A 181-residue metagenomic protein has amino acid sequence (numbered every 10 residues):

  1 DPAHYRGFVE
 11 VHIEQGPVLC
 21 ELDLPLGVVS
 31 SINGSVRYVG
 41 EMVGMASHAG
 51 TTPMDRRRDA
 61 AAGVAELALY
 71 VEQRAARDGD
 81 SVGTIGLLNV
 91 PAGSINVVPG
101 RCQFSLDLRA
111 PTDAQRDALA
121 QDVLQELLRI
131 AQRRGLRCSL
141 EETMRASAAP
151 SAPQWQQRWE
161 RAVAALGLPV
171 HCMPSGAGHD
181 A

Functional and structural regions predicted by a protein language model:
D1-A114: Midchain, well-structured core segments that form catalytic/ion-binding scaffolds
G63, D122, R158: Charged catalytic carboxylate motif
V71, L127, W159: Aromatic/hydrophobic pocket-lining residues that form π-stacking "cages" and hydrophobic walls in ligand
A75, L127-A131, V163: Conserved hydrophobic residues forming the short capping helix/wall of the S-adenosyl-L-methionine
D80-G86, G135-E142: Short beta-strand elements
V97, Q115-L119, H171-C172: Extended hydrophobic-aromatic, low-complexity segments
L119-L128: Short amphipathic alpha-helices in soluble, non-transmembrane regions that often serve as interface/regulatory elements
E141-A181: An extended, acidic, His-containing surface patch that forms the Zn2+-binding/catalytic region of metallohydrolases
